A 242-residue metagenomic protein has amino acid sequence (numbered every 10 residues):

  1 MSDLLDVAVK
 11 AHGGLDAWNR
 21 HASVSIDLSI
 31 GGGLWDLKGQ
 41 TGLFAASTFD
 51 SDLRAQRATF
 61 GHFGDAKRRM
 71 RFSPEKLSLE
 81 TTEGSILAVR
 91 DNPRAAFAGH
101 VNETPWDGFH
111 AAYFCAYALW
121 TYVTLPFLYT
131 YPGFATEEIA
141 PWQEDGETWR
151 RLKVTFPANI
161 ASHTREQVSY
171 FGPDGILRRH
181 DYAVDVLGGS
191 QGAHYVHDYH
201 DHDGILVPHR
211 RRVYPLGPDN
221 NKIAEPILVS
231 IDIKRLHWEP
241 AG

Functional and structural regions predicted by a protein language model:
D3, T82-I160: Flexible, processing/modification-adjacent segments and terminal tails in exported/periplasmic/extracellular proteins
L4-V9: Short, Gly/Pro- and small/polar-rich lid/capping loops
K10, L15-R90, E138: N-terminal mature ectodomain segment of secretory-pathway/periplasmic proteins
W18-N19, W35-L37, Y122, R178 (+2 more regions): Tryptophan-centered motif/residue detector
D27-S29, G61, E80, A140 (+4 more regions): A structural detector for beta-sheet-dominated domains
G33-L43, Q56-G64, W120-F134, F156-S162 (+1 more regions): Short, solvent-exposed secondary-structure boundary motifs
A66-D107, N221-E239: Catalytic loop of the DD-peptidase/beta-lactamase superfamily, centered on the K-T-G motif and neighboring
E147-G242: Gly/Pro-enriched, hydrophobic low-complexity segments that function as extracytoplasmic propeptides/linkers
